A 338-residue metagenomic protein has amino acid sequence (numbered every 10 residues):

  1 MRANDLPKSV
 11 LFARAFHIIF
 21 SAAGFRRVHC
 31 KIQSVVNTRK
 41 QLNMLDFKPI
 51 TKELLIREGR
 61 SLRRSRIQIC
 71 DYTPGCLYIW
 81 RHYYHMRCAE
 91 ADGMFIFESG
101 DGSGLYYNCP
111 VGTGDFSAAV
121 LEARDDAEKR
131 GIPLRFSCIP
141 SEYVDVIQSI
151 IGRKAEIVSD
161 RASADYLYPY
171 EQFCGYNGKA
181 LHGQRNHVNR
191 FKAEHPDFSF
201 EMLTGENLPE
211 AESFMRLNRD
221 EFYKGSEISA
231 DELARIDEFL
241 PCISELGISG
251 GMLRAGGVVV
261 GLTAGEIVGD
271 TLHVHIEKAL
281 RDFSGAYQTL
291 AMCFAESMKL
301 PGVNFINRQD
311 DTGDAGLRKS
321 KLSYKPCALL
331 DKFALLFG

Functional and structural regions predicted by a protein language model:
R2, R14, R26-R27, R39: Basic polycationic patches enriched in arginine
R27-N43: Short, Lys/Arg-enriched N-terminal segments with co-localized hydrophobic residues within the first ~10-30 amino acids
S61-M86, F198-L280: A conserved beta-strand-loop-helix scaffold within acyl/acetyltransferase catalytic domains
D71-E142, V146, R254-F283: Conserved donor-binding loop and adjoining core beta-sheet/short helix segment in diverse acyl/aminoacyl transferases
Y143-I157, N186, T312-L329: Conserved active-site alpha-helix within GNAT-family acetyltransferase domains
G152-K224: Acyltransferase donor/substrate-recognition loop-hinge adjacent to the catalytic core
I248-F337: Aromatic (often tryptophan-rich) hydrophobic motifs at membrane interfaces
